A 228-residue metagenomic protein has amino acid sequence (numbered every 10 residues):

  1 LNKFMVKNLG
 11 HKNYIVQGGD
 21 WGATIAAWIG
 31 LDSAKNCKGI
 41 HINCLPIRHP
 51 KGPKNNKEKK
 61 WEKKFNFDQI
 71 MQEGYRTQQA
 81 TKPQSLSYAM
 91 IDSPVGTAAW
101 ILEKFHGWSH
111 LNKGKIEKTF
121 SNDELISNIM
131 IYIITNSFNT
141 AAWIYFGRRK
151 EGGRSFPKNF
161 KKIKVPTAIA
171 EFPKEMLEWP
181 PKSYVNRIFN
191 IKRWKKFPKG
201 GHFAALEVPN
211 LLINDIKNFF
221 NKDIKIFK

Functional and structural regions predicted by a protein language model:
L1-N8: Alpha/beta-hydrolase active-site loop
K3, A27, S183: Active-site phosphate/pyrophosphate- and oxyanion-stabilizing loops and adjacent acidic/basic residues in soluble
M5, I29-G30, I216: A conserved amphipathic alpha-helix that caps or lines the catalytic cleft of carbohydrate- and lipid-modifying enzymes
M5, N56-P83, K158-K162, N186: The feature captures the conserved acid-bearing segment of alpha/beta-hydrolase catalytic domains
L9-W61: Conserved hydrolase catalytic core segment
P46-D68, T167, L177-I191: Membrane-interacting alpha-helical segments
Q79-K228: C-terminal subdomain of alpha/beta-hydrolase-fold enzymes, centered on the catalytic histidine and its supporting
